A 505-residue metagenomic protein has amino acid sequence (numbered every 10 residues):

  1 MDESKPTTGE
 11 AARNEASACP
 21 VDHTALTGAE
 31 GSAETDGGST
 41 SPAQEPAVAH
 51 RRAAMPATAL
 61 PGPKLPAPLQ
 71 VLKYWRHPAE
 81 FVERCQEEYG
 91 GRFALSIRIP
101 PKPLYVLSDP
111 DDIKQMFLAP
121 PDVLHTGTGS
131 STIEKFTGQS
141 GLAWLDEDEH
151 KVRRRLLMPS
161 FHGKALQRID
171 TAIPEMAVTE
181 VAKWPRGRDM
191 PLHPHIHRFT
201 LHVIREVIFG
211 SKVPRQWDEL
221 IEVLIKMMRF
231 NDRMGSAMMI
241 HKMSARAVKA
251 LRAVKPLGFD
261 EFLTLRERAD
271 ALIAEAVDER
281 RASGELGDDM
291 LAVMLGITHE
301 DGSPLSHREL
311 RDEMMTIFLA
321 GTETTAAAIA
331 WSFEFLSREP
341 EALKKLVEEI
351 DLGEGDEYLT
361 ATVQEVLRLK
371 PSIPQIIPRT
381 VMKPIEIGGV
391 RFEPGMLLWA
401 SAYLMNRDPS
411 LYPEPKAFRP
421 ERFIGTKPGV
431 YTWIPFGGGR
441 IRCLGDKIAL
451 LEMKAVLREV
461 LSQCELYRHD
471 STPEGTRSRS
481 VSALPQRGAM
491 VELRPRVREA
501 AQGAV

Functional and structural regions predicted by a protein language model:
D2-E10, A18-Q139, A143-D146, V152 (+7 more regions): N-terminal membrane-proximal hinge/A-helix region immediately C-terminal to the signal-anchor transmembrane segment
D2-S4, L26, S32-A33, G37-A57 (+3 more regions): Cytochrome P450 heme-thiolate monooxygenase catalytic core
V71-F93, L352-G388, P409: Conserved cytochrome P450 K-helix E-x-x-R motif and the immediately C-terminal K′/meander segment
G284-D288, K345-E357, L369-G389, W399 (+3 more regions): Cytochrome P450 fold signature focused on the C-terminal beta-domain
T324-E349, K447-S462: Cytochrome P450 catalytic-core helices
G388, F423-V456, C464-R468, G475-L484: Cytochrome P450 heme-thiolate "Cys pocket" and heme-binding signature region
A400-T426: Conserved cytochrome P450 K-helix/beta-meander segment immediately N-terminal to the heme-binding cysteine loop
